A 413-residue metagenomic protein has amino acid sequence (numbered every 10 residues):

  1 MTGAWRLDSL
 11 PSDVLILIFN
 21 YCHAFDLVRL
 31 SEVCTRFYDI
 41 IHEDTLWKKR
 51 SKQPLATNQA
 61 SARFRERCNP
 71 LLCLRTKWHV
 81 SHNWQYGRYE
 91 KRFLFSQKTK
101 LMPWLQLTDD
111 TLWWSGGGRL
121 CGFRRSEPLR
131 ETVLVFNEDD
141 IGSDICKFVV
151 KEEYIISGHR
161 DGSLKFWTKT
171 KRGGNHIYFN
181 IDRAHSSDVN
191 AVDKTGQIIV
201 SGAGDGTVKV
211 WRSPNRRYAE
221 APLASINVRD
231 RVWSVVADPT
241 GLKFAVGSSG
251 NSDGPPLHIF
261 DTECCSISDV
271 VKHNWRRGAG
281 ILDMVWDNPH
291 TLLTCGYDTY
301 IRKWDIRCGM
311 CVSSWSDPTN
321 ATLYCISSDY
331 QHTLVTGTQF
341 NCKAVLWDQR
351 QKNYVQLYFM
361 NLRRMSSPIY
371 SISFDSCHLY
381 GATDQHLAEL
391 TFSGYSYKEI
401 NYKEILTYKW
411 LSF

Functional and structural regions predicted by a protein language model:
M1-D8, S12-N137, G142-C146, E153 (+3 more regions): Intrinsically disordered, low-complexity acidic/Ser/Thr/Pro-rich linker and tail segments in large eukaryotic scaffolds
L27, D109-W113, E152-I156, G196-V200 (+6 more regions): Structural hallmark of WD40 beta-propellers
F95-Q97, F136-D140, I181-A184, S225-V228 (+3 more regions): Surface loop/turn motifs at the tips and blade-to-blade linkers of beta-strand repeat domains
K100-W104, D140-F148, S186-D193, N227-A237 (+3 more regions): Canonical WD40 repeat/beta-propeller blade segments in eukaryotic WD-repeat proteins
G116, G158-D161, G202-D205, G247-D253 (+3 more regions): Conserved strand-to-loop turn within each blade of WD40 beta-propeller repeats
C121-R125, L164-T168, V208-S213, P255-D261 (+3 more regions): WD40-repeat beta-propellers
N190-L292, G296: Solenoidal tandem-repeat scaffolds enriched in leucines and small polar residues
K352-F413: Terminal intrinsically disordered, low-complexity extensions flanking WD-repeat/beta-propeller proteins
